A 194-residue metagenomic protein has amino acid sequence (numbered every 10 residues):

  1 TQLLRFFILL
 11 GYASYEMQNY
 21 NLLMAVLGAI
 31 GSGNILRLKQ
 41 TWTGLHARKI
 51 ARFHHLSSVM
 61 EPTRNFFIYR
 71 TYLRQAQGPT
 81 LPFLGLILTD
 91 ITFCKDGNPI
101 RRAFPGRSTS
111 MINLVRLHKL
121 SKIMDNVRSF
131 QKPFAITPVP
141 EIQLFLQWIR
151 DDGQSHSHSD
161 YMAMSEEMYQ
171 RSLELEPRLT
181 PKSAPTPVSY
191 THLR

Functional and structural regions predicted by a protein language model:
T1-A29: Extended alpha-helical solenoid scaffold regions that build the rod-like backbones of large eukaryotic assemblies
L23-V26, R37-L45: Short acidic alpha-helical/loop segments enriched in Asp/Glu that coordinate divalent cations
I30-N34: Hydrophobic residues within the alpha-helices of tandem HEAT/HEAT-like
I35-L38, D96: Short helix/loop capping segments that flank catalytic or ligand/cofactor-binding pockets
W42-R194: Intrinsically disordered, proline- and charge-rich regulatory regions of large eukaryotic scaffolds/adaptors
